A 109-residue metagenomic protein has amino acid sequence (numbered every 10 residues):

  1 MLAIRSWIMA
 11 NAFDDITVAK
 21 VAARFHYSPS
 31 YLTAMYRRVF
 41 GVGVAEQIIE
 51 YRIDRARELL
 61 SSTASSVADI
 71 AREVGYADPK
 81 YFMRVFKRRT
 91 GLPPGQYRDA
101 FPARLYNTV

Functional and structural regions predicted by a protein language model:
L2, S6, A10, D15-A19 (+2 more regions): Terminal helix-turn-helix DNA-binding modules in bacterial transcription factors
D14, G91-L92: Short connector loops in the HATPase_c
R24-F25, V74-G75, F86: Core residues of bacterial helix-turn-helix
S30, K80, G95: Key DNA-contact positions within bacterial/archaeal DNA-binding proteins
